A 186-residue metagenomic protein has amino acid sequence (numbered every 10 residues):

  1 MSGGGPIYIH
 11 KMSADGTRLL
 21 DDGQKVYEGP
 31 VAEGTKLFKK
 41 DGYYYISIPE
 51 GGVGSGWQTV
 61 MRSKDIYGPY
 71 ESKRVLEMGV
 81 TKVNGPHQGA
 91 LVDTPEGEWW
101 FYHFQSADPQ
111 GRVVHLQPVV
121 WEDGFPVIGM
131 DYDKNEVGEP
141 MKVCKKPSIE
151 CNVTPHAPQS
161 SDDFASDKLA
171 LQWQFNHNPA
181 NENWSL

Functional and structural regions predicted by a protein language model:
M1-L186: Carbohydrate-active catalytic/glycan-binding domains of CAZyme proteins, especially the secreted or lumenal ectodomains
